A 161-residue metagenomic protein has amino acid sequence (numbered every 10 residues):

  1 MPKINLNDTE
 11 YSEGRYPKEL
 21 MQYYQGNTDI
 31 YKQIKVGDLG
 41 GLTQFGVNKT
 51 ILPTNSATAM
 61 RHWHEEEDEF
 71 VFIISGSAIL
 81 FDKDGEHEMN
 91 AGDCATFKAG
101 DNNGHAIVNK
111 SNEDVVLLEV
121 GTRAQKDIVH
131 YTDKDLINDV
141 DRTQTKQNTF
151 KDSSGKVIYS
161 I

Functional and structural regions predicted by a protein language model:
M1-Q44, Y131-I161: A short, N-terminal "cap"/entry segment at the start of jelly-roll beta-barrel domains of the cupin/DSBH fold
I30-K35, N48-H64, N102: Conserved short histidine dyad/triad with adjacent acidic residue
D38-G41, H62-H64, F70, H87-E88 (+1 more regions): Short, conserved, surface-exposed binding loops centered on an aromatic residue
K49-P53, W63-D82, V120-A124: Short, conserved beta-strand element in jelly-roll/cupin
T54, A91, T122, D133: Active-site donor-binding loop signature of nucleotide-sugar glycosyltransferases
K83-G100: Short acidic-glycine-tyrosine-enriched beta hairpin
A99-K126: Ligand-binding loop in jelly-roll beta-barrel domains
